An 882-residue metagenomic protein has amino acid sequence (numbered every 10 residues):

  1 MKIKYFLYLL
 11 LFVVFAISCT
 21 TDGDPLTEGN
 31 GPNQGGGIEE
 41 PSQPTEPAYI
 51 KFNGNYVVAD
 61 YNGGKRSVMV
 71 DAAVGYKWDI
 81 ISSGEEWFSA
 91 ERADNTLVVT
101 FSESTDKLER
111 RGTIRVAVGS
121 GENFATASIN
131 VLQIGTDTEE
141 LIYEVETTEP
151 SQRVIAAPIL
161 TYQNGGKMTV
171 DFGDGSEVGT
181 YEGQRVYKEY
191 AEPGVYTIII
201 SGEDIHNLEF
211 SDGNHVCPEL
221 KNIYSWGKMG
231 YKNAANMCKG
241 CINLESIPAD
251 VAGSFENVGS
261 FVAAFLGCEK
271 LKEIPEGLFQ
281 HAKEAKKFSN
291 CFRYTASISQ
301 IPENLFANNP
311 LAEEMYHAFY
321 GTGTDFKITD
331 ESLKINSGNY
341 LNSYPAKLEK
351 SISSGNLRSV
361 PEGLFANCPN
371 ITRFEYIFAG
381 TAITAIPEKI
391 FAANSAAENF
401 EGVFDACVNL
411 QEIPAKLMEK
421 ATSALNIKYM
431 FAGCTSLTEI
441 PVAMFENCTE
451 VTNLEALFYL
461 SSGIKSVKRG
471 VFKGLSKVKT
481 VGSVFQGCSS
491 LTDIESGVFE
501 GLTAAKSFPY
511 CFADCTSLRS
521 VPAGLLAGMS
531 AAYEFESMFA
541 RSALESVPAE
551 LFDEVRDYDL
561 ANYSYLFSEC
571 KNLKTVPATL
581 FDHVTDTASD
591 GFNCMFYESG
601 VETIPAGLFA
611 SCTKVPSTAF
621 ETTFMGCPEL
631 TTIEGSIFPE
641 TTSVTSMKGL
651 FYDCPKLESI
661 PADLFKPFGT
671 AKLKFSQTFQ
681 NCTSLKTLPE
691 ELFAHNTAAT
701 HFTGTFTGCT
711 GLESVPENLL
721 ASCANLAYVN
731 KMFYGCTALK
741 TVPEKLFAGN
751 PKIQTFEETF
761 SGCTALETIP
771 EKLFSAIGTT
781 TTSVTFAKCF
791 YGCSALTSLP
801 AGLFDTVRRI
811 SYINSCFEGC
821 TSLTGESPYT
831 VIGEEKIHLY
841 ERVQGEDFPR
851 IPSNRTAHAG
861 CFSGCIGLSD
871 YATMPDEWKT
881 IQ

Functional and structural regions predicted by a protein language model:
A16-S18: C-terminal motif of bacterial Sec signal peptides marking the signal peptidase cleavage site
T20-S42, E46, V57, Y61-K65 (+24 more regions): N-terminal capping/linker segments that flank leucine-rich repeat
Y49-F52, Y56, M69-V98: Surface-exposed binding patches on compact interaction domains or structured appendages
L108-G121: A short beta-strand micro-motif common to beta-rich folds, especially ectodomain repeats
L208, I223, A234, I247 (+34 more regions): Canonical leucine-rich repeat
P218-L220, Y231-A234, L244, V258 (+43 more regions): Conserved hydrophobic position(s) of the canonical leucine-rich repeat
A235-M237, G259-L266, K286-R293, E314-G321 (+18 more regions): Consensus positions within tandem repeat domains that build extended binding/scaffold surfaces
A366, A432-T435, T449, Q486-S489 (+12 more regions): Thr-biased low-complexity repeat/linker tracts and other Thr-enriched repetitive architectures
